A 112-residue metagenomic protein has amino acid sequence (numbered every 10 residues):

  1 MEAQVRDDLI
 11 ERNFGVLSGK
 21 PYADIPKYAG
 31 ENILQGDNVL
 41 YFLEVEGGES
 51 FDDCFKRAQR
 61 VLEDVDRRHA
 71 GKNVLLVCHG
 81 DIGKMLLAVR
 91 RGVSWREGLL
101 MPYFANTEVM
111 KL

Functional and structural regions predicted by a protein language model:
M1-E31: Phosphate-coordination/substrate-recognition cap region in phosphate-metabolizing enzymes
E11-R12, I82-K84: Short, active-site-adjacent cap segments at secondary-structure transitions
P26, F51, F55-Q59: Amphipathic, non-transmembrane alpha-helical scaffold segments
N32-D53: Short glycine/proline- and acidic residue-enriched helix-loop micro-motifs that form flexible lids or anion-recognition
V65-N73: Glycine-rich phosphate-binding loop signature in dinucleotide/nucleotide-binding domains
K72-G80: Generic beta-sheet signal
M85-V89: Active-site signature of alpha/beta-hydrolase-fold catalytic machinery across serine- and Asp/Cys-nucleophile hydrolases
V93-L112: Domain-level recognition of soluble alpha/beta enzyme cores, biased toward histidine phosphatases/phosphomutases
